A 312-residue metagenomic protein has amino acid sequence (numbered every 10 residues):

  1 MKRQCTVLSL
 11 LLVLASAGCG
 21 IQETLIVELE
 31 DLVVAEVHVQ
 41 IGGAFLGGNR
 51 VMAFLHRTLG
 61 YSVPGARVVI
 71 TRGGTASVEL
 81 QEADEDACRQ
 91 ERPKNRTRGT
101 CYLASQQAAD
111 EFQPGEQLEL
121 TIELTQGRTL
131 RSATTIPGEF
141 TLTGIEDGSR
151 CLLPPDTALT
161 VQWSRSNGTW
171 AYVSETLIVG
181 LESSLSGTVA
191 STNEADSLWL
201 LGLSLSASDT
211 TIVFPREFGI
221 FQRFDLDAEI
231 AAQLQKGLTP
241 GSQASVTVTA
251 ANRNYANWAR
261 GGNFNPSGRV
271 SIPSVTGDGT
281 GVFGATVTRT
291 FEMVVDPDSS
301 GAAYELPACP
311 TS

Functional and structural regions predicted by a protein language model:
M1-A17: Sec-dependent bacterial lipoprotein signal peptides
C19-S312: A sequence/structural signal for flexible, mid-protein segments enriched in small/helix-disrupting residues
